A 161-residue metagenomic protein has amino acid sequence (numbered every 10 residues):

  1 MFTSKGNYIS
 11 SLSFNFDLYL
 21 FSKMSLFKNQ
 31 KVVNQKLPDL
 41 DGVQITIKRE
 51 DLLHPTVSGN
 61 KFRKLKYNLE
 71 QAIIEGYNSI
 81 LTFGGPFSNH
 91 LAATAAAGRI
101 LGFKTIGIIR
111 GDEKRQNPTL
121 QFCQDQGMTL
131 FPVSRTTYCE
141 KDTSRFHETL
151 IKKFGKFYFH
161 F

Functional and structural regions predicted by a protein language model:
F2-F161: PLP-dependent amino-acid enzyme catalytic core
